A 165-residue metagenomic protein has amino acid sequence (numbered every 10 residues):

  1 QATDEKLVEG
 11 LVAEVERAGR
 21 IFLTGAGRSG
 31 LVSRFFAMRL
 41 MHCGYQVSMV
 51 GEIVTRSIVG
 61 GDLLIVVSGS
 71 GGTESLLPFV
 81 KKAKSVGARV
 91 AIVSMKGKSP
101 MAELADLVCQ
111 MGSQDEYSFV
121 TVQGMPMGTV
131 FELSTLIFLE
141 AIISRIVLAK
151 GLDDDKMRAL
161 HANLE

Functional and structural regions predicted by a protein language model:
Q1-R17: A short, well-structured juxtamembrane/interface segment
Q1-T3, G19, I146, K150: Structural signal for hydrophobic packing residues in well-ordered secondary-structure cores of soluble enzyme domains
E5-E9, E74, D155: Generic alpha-helical secondary structure signal
G10-A13, L31, A159: Amphipathic alpha-helical interaction segments
R20-I137, I143-S144: Glycine-rich phosphate-binding loops that contact phosphosugars or nucleotide phosphates
A141, V147-E165: A short, charged, Gly/Pro-tolerant segment at domain boundaries
